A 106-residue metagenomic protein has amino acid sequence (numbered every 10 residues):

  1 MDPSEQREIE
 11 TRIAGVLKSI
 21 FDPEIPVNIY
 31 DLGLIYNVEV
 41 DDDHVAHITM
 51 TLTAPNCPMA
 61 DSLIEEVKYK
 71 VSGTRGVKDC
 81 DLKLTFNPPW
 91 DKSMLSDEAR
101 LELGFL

Functional and structural regions predicted by a protein language model:
M1-L106: Domain-level signature for proteins that mediate thiol-based redox and metal-cofactor handling
